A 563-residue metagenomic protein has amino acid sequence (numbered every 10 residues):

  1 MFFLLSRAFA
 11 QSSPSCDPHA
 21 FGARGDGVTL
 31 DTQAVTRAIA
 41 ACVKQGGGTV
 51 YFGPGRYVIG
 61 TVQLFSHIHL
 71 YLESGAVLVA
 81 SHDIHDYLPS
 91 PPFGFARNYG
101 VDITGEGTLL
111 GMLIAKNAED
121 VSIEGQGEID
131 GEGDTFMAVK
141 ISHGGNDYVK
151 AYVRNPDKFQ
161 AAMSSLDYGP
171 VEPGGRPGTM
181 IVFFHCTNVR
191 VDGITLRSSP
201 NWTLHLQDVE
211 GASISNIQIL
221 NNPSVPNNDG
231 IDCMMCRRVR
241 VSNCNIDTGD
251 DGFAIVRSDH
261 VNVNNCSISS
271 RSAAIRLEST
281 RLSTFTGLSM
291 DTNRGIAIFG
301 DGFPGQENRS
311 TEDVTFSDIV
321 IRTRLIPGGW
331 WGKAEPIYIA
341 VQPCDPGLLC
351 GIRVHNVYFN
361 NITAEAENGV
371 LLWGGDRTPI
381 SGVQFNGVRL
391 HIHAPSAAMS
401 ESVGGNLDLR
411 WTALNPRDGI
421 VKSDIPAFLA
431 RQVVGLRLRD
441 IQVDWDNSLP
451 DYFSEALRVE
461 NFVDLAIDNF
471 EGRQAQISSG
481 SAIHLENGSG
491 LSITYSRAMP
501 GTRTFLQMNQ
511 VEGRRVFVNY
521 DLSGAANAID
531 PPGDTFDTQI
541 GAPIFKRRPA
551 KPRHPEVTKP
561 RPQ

Functional and structural regions predicted by a protein language model:
M1-A10: Sec-dependent N-terminal signal peptides of Gram-negative exported proteins
A10-Q563: Extracellular/periplasmic carbohydrate-active domains that bind, remodel, or depolymerize complex polysaccharides
